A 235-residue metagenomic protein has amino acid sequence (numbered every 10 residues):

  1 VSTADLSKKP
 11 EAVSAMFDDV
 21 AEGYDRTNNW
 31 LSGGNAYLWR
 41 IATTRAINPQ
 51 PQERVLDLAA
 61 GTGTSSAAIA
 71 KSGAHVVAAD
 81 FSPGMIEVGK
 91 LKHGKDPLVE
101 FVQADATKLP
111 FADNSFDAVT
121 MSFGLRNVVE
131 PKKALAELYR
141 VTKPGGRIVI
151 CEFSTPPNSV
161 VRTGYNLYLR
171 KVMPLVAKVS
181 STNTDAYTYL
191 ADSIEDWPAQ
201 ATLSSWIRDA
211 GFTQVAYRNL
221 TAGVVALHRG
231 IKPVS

Functional and structural regions predicted by a protein language model:
V1-G23, L169, S180: N-terminal, positively charged/glycine-rich alpha-helical extensions of SAM-dependent methyltransferases
E11-A12, C151-W206, A210, A216: C-terminal alpha-helical "lid/dimerization" subdomain adjacent to the S-adenosyl-L-methionine
G23, S32-E53: Conserved alpha-helix/loop element of class I SAM-dependent methyltransferases that forms part of the SAM/SAH-binding
R54-K108: Class I SAM-dependent methyltransferase SAM/SAH-binding core
T107-A118: A short acidic, Gly/Pro-enriched loop at the edge of an enzyme's catalytic core that lines a small-molecule cofactor
D117-P131: A short SAM/SAH-binding and catalytic strip from SAM-dependent methyltransferases
K132-R147: A short glycine-rich, Lys/Arg-flanked "PGG" loop and its adjoining helix->strand segment in the class I
S204, F212-S235: Core SAM-dependent methyltransferase catalytic element
